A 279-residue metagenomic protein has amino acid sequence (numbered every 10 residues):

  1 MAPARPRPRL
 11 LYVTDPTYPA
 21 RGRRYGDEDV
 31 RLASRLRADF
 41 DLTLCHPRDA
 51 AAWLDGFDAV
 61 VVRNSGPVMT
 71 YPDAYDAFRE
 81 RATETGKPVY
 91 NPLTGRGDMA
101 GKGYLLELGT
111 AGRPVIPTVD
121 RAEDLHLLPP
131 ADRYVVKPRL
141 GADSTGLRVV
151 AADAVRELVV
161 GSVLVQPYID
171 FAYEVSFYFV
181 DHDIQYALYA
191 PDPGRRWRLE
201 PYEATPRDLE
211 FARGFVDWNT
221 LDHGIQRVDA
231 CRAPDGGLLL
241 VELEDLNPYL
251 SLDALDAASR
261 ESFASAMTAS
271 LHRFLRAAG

Functional and structural regions predicted by a protein language model:
P8-Y12, P16-P117: Conserved N-proximal alpha/beta basic substrate-recognition cap immediately N-terminal to, or forming the N-lobe
T17-Y18, T94-R96, A122-L125, R139-D143 (+2 more regions): Short acidic/polar capping segments at secondary-structure boundaries
A38, A111-P114, A131, W218-G224: Short secondary-structure junctions
F57-V62, K137, F177-F179, Y186 (+1 more regions): A short beta-strand motif that forms the metal-chelation/ATP-contact edge of phosphoryl-transfer active sites
V89-Y90, I116, V135, L164-Q166 (+1 more regions): Structural detector of well-ordered beta-strand residues that form the stable sheet scaffold of enzyme domains
A111-P138: Rossmann-like NAD(P)H-binding beta-loop-alpha module
D143-L239: Phosphate-binding site of ATP-dependent enzymes
R232-G279: C-terminal active-site "lid" helix and adjoining low-complexity regulatory extension at the edge of ATP-using catalytic
